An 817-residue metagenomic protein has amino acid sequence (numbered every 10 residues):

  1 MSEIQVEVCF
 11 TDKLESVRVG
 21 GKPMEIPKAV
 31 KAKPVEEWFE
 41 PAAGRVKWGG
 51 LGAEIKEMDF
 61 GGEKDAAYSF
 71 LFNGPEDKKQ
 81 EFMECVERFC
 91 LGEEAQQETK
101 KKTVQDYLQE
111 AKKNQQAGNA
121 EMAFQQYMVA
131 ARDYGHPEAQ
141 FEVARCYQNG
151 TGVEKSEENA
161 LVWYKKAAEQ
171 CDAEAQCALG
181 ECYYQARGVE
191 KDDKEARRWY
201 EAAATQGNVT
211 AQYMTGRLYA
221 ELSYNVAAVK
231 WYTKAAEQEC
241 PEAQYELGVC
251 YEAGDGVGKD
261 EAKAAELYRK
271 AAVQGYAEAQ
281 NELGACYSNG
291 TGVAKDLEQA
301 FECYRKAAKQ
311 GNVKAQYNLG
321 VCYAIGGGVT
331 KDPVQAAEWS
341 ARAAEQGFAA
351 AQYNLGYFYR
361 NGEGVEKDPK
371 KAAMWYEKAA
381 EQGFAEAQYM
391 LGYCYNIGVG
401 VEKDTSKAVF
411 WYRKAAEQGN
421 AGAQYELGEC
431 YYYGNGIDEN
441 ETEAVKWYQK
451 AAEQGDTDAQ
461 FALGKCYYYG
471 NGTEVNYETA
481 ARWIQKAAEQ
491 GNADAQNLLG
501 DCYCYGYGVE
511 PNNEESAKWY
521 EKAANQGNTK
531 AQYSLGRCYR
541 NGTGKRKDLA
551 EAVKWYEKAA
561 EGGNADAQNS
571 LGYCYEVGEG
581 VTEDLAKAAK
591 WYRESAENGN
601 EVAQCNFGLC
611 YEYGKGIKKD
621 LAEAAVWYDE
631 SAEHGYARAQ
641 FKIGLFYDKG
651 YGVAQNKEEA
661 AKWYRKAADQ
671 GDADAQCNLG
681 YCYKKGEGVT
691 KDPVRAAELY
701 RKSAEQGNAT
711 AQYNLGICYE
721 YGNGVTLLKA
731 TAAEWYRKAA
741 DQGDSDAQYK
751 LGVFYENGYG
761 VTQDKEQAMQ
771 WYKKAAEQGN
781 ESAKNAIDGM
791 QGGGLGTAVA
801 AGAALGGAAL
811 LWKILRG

Functional and structural regions predicted by a protein language model:
M1-V6, M24, R816-G817: Non-Sec secretion/translocation targeting segments of pathogen effectors
K102, N114, D133-H136, N149-T151 (+38 more regions): Short helix-capping/linker turns of helical repeat alpha-solenoids
D106, E110-N114, A130, E142-N149 (+18 more regions): Hydrophobic face of amphipathic alpha-helices that form TPR/SEL1-like repeat modules and related alpha-solenoid
E766-E781: TPR/TPR-like (Sel1-like) alpha-helical repeat modules
Q791-T797, A808-G817: Short hydrophobic alpha-helical membrane-entry/anchor segments
